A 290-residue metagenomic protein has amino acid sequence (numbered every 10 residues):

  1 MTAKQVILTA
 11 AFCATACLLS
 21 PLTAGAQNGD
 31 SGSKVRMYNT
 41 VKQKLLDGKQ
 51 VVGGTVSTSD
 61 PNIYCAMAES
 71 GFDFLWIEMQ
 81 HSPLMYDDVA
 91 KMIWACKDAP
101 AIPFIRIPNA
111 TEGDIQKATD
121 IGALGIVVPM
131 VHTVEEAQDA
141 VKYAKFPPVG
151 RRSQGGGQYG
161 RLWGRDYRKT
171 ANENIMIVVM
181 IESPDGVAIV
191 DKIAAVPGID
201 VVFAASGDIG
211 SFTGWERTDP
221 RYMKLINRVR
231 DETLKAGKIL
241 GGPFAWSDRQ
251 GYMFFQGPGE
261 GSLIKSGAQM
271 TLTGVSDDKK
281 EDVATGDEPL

Functional and structural regions predicted by a protein language model:
M1-A11: Bacterial N-terminal signal peptides that target proteins for export
T2, L22-G25: Short linear, low-complexity motifs centered on an aromatic residue
T9-P21: Bacterial N-terminal signal peptides
C13-A14, A24-L290: Expand to "…catalyze enediolate/carbanion chemistry for C-C bond making/breaking, isomerization, decarboxylation
